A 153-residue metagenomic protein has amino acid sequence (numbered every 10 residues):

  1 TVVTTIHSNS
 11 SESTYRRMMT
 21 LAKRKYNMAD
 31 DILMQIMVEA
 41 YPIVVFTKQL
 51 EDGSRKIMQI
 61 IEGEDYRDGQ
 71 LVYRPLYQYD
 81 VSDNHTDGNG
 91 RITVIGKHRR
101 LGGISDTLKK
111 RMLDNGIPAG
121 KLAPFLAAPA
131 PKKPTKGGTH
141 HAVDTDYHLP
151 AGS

Functional and structural regions predicted by a protein language model:
T1-E39, E51, M58-E62: Conserved P-loop NTPase nucleotide-binding/switch module
T14, A22, L33-Q35, K48 (+4 more regions): Residue-level detector of solvent-exposed, low-hydrophobicity positions
V44-F46: Short, well-ordered beta-strand core segments
K56-S153: NTP-binding/hydrolysis catalytic cores, primarily Walker-type P-loop NTPases
